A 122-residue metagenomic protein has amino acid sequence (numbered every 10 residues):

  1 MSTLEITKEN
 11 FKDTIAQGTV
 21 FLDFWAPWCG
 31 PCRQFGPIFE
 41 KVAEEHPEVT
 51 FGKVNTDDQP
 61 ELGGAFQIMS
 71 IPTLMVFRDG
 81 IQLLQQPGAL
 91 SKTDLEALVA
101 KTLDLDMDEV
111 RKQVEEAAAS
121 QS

Functional and structural regions predicted by a protein language model:
M1-D13, E48-T50: N-terminal "domain-start" segment that seeds a small globular fold
A16-P27: Short active-site neighborhood of thiol/selenol oxidoreductases, capturing the structured segment around
T19-F21, Q34-V54: Conserved helix-turn-beta segment immediately C-terminal to the redox Cys motif in thioredoxin-like folds
V20, P60, F66-M75: Structural micro-motif
C29-C32: Short cysteine clusters
V54-L62: Structural microenvironment flanking redox-active thiols in thiol-disulfide oxidoreductases
R78-E109: Non-catalytic, surface beta->alpha helical segment in thiol-disulfide oxidoreductase systems
M107-S122: CheY-like receiver
